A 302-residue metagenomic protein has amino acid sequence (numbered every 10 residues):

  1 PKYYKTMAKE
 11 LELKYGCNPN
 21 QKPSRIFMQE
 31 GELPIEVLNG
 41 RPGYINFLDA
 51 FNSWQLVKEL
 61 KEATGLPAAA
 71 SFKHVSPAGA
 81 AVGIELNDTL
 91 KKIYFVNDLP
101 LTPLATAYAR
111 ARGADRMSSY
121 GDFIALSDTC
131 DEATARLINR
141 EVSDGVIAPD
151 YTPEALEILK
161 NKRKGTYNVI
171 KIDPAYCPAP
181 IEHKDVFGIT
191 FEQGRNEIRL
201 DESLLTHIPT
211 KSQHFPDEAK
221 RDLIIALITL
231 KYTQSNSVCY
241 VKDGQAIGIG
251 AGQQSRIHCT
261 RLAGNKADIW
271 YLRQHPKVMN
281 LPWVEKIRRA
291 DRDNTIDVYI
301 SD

Functional and structural regions predicted by a protein language model:
P1-L204, A219-S237: Active-site loops and adjacent core secondary-structure elements that bind or stabilize anionic groups
P42-G43, S212-F215, I249-Q253: Short, surface-exposed loop/turn motifs that are enriched in glycine and acidic residues and include a nearby proline
A78-R116, I247-D302: Glycine- and Gly-Pro-enriched alpha-helical subdomains that act as flexible, kink-prone "lid/hinge" or packing modules
P180-F215, L272-S301: Substrate-contacting helices/loops that form the catalytic groove of nucleic-acid and nucleotide-polymer processing
K242: A cytosolic small-molecule/anion-sensing beta-strand core signal
